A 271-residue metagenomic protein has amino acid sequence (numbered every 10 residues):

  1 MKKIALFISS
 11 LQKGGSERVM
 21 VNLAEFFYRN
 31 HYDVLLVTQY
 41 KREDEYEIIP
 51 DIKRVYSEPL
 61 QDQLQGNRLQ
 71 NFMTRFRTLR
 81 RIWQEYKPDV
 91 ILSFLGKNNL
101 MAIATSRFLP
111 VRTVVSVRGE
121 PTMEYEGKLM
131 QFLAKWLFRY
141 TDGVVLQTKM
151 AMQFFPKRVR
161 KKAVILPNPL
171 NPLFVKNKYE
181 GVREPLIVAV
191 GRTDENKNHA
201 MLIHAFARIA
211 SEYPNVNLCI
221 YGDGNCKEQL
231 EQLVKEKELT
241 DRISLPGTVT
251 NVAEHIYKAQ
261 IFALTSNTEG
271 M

Functional and structural regions predicted by a protein language model:
L6-G14, R18-N22, F26-N67, F154-P156 (+2 more regions): N-terminal strand-loop element at the rim of the active site of nucleotide-sugar-dependent glycosyltransferases
E17-N22, L100, P185, A189-S211 (+2 more regions): A conserved mid-protein helix/loop that constitutes part of the nucleotide-sugar donor-binding site
L64-V90, L100, A104, F108 (+2 more regions): An amphipathic, basic-hydrophobic alpha-helix
G66-N67, W83, T113-D142, Q153 (+1 more regions): A conserved, positively charged/aromatic
S93-N99, V117: Short His-centered aromatic/hydrophobic patch
M150, P169: Carbohydrate-associated surface elements
T248, N267: Aromatic "clamp/platform" in nucleotide-sugar-dependent glycosyltransferases that forms part of the donor/acceptor
